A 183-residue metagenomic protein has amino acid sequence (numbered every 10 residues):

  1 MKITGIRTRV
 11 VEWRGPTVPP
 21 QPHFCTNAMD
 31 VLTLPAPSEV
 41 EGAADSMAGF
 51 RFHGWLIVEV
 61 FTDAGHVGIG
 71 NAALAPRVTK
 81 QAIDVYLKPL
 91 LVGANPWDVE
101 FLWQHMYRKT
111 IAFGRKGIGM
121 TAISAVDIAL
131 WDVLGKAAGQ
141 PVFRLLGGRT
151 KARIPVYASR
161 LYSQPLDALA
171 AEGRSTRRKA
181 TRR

Functional and structural regions predicted by a protein language model:
M1, S124, K179: Structured loop/turn residues at beta-strand edges in well-structured enzyme cores
M1-A64, A73: Structured beta-strand/loop patches that form or line metal/cofactor-binding pockets in enzymes
M1-G5, W13, T110, K136 (+1 more regions): N-terminal amphipathic alpha-helix/helix-capping segment at the start of soluble metabolic enzymes
R9-E12, A112, Y162: Active-site/binding-pocket entry motifs
G42-A44, V142, A170: Glycine-rich, charged/polar anion/phosphate-binding loops that engage phosphate groups from diverse ligands
D45-S46, F61-A137: Metal- or metallocofactor-binding catalytic centers and their adjacent structured scaffolds across diverse enzyme
G147, A152-R183: Metal-dependent enolase-superfamily TIM-barrel catalytic cores that perform enediolate-based chemistry
